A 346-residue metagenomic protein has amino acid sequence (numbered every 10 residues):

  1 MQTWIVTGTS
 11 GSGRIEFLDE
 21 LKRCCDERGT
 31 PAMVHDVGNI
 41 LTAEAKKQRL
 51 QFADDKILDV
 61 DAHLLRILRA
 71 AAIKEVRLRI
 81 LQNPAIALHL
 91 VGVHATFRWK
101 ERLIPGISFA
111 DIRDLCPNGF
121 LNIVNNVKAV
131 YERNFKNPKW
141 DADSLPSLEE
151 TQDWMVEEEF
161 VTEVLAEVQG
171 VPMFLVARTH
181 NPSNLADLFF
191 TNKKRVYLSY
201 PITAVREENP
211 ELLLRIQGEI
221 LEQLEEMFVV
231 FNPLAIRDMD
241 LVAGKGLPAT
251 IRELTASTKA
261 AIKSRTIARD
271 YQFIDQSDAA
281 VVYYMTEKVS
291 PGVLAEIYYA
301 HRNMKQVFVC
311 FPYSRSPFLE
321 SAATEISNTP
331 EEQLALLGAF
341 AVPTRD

Functional and structural regions predicted by a protein language model:
M1-C24, T30-P31, D36-K46, L81-P84 (+3 more regions): Conserved catalytic or regulatory cores that recognize and/or transform ribose-phosphate-containing ligands
M33-I104, A256: ATP-dependent small-molecule kinase phosphotransfer cores that center on conserved nucleotide phosphate-binding segments
F109: Conserved C-terminal guanine-recognition region of P-loop GTPase G domains, centered on the G4
